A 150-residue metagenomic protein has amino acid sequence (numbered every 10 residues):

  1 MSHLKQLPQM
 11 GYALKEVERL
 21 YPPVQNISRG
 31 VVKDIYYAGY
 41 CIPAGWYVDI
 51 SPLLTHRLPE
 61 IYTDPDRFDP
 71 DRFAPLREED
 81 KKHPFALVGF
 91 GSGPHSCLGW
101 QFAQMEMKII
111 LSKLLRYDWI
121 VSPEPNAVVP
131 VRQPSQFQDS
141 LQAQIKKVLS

Functional and structural regions predicted by a protein language model:
M1-Y40, P59: Conserved cytochrome P450 K-helix E-x-x-R motif and the immediately C-terminal K′/meander segment
R29, S51-L53, R72, G91-S92 (+2 more regions): Active-site proximal loops enriched in glycine and acidic residues that flank catalytic Cys/His/Asp and coordinate
I50-E78: Conserved cytochrome P450 K-helix/beta-meander segment immediately N-terminal to the heme-binding cysteine loop
P52, M107, L111, A143-I145: Hydrophobic, repeat-rich solenoid/adaptor surfaces of innate immune receptors and signaling proteins
L76-M107, P130-R132: Cytochrome P450 heme-thiolate "Cys pocket" and heme-binding signature region
W100-Q136: Cytochrome P450 heme-binding "Cys pocket" and the immediately downstream C-terminal segment
I120, Q136-S150: C-terminal helix/juxtamembrane-tail motif
